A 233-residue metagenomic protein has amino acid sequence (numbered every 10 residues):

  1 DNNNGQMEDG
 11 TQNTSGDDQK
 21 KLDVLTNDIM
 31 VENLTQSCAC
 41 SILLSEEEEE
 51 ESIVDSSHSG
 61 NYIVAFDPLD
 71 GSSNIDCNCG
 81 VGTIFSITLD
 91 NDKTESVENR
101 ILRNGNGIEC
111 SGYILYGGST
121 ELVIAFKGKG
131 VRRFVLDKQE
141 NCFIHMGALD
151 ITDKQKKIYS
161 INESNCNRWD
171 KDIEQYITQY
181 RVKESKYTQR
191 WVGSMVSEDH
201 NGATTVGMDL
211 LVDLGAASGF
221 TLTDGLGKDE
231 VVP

Functional and structural regions predicted by a protein language model:
D1, T11-N13, V24-P233: IMPase-like, lithium-sensitive Mg2+-dependent phosphomonoesterase catalytic core
N2-Q6: Short, flexible segments with low predicted structural confidence
M7-D18: Glycine-/proline-rich flexible loop or hinge segments
